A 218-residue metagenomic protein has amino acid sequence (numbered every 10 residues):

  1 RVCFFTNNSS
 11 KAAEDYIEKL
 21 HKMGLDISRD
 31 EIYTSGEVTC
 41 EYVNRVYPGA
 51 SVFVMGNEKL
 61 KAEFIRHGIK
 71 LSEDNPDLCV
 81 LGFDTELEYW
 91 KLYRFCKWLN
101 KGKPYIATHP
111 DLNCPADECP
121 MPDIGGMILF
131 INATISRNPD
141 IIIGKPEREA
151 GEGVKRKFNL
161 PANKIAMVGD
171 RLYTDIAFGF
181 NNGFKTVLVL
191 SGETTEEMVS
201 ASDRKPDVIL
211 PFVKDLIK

Functional and structural regions predicted by a protein language model:
C3, S9-Y33, E37-K218: Asp-based, Mg2+/Mn2+-dependent phosphohydrolase catalytic module
